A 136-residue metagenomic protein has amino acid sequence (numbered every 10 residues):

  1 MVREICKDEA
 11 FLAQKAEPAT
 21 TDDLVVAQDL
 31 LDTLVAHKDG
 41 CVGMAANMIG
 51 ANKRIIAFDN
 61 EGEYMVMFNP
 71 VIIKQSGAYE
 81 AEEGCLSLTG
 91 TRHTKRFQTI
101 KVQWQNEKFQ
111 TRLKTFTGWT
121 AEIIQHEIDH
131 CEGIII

Functional and structural regions predicted by a protein language model:
M1-I136: Positively charged
